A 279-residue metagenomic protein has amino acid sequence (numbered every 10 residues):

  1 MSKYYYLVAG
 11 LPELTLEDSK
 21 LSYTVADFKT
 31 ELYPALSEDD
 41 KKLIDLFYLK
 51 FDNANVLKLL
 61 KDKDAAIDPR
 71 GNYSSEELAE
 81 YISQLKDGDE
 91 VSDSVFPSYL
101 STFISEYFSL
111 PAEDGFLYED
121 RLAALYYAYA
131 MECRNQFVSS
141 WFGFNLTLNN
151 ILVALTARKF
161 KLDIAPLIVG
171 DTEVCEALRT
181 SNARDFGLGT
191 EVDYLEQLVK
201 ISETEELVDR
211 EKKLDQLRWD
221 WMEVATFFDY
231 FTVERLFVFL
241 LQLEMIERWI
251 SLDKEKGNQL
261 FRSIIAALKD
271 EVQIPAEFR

Functional and structural regions predicted by a protein language model:
M1-R279: Extended alpha-helical surfaces
